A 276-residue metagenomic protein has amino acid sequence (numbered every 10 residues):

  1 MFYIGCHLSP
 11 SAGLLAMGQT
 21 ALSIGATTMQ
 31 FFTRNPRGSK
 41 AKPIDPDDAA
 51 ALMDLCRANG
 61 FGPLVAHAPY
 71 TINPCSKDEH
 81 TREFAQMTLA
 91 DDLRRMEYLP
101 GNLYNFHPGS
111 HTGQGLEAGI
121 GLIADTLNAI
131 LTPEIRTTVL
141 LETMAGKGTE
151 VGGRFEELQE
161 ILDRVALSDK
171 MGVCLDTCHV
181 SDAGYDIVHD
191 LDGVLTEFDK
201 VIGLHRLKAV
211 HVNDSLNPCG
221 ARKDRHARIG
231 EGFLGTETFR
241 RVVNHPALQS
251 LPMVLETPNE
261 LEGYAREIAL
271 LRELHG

Functional and structural regions predicted by a protein language model:
M1-A68, I72-R94: N-terminal pre-domain/capping segments
H7-S11, R34-P36, A68-T71, G109-H111 (+4 more regions): Active-site beta-loop-alpha junctions enriched in small/polar residues
Q19-A26, D45-V65, A90-P100, N128-I135 (+3 more regions): Acidic (Asp/Glu)-rich catalytic clusters
A21, H67, A85, M96 (+5 more regions): Conserved, mostly hydrophobic/aromatic
M29, A124-A227: Acidic/histidine-rich catalytic cores of soluble enzymes
Q30, K208-H211, S250-T257: Conserved active-site loop/cleft motifs that coordinate metal ions or position small ligands
R57-A58, P74-G172: Active-site acidic/histidine proton-transfer and metal-coordination neighborhood in alpha/beta enzyme cores
H80-L93, L116-A129, R154-D163, L191-T196 (+2 more regions): Short, electropositive alpha-helical surface patch
